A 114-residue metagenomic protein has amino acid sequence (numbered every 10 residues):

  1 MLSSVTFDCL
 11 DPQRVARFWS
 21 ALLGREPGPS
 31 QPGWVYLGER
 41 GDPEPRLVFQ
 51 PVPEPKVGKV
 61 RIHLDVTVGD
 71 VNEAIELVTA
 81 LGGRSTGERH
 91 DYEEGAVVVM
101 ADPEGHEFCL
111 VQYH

Functional and structural regions predicted by a protein language model:
M1-F7, G28-P29, Y36-L37, P43-Q50 (+1 more regions): Vicinal oxygen chelate
L2-L10, E54-L77, A96-A101: Vicinal oxygen chelate
D11-E26, V78-A80: Amphipathic alpha-helical segments
R14, E44, E73: Short alpha-helical
W19, Q50-P53: Generic, ordered loop/turn and secondary-structure boundary motif
R25, W34, E73: Flexible, substrate/cofactor-facing loop regions flanked by secondary structure within enzyme catalytic domains
P27-G28, K56: Short, conserved, surface-exposed binding loops centered on an aromatic residue
P32, D42-E44, V57-R61: Short connector loops at helix/strand junctions that flank enzyme active sites, especially segments positioning acidic
